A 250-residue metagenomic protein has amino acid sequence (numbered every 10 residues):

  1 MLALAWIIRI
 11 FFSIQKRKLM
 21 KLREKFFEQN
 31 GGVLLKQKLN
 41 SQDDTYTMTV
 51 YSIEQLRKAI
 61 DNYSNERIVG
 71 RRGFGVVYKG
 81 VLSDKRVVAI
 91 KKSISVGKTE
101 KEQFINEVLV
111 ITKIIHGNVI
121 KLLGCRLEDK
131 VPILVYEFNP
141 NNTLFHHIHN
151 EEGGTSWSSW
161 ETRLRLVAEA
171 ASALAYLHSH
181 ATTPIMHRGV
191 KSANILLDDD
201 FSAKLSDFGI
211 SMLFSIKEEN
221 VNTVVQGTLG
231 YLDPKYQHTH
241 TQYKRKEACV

Functional and structural regions predicted by a protein language model:
M1-V250: Conserved eukaryotic protein kinase-like
